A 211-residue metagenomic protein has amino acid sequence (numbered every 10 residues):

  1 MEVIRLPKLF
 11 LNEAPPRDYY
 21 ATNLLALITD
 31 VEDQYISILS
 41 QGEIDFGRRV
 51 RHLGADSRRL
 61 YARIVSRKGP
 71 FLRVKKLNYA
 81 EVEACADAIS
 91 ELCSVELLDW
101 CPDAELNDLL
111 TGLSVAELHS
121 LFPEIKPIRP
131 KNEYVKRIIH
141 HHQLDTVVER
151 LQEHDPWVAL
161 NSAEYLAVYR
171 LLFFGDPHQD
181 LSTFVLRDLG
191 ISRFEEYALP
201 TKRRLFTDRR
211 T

Functional and structural regions predicted by a protein language model:
E2-R59, R63-T211: N-terminal alpha-helical interaction modules that lie
